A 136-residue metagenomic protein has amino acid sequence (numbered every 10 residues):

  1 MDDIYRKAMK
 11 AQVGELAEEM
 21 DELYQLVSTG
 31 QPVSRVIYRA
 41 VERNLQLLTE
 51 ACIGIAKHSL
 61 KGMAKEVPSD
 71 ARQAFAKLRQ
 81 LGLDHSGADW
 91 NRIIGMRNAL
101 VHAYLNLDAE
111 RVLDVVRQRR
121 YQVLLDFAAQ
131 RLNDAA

Functional and structural regions predicted by a protein language model:
M1-A136: Solvent-exposed interaction patches of small proteins and small membrane subunits
